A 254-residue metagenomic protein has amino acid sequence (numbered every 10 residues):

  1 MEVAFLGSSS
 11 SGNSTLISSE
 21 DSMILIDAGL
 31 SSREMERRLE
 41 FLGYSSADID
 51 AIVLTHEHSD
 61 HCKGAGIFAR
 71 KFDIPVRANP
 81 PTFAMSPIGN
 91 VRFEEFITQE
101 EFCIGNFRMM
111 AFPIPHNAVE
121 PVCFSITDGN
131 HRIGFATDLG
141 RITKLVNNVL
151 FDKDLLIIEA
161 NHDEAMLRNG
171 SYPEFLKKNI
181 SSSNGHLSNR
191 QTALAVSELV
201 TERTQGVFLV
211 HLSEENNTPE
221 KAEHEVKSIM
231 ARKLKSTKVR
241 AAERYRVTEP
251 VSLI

Functional and structural regions predicted by a protein language model:
M1-L42, V122-D138, L155: Conserved beta-strand hairpin/beta-sheet module of binuclear metal-dependent hydrolase folds, prominently
A4-S14, E57-A65, A69, F83 (+1 more regions): Structured catalytic core of nucleotide-sugar glycosyltransferases
G7-S8, A28-L30, E57, I114-N117 (+3 more regions): Active-site metal-binding loops of divalent metal-dependent hydrolases
I26-G29, I49-E57, R77-P80, G134-T137 (+3 more regions): Active-site neighborhood of phospho(di)ester-bond hydrolases with catalytic His/Asp-centered motifs
R33-A78: Active-site metal-binding motif and surrounding structural segment of the metallo-beta-lactamase
H58-C62, F83-M85, A118-V119, I142-K144 (+2 more regions): Active-site environment of divalent metal-dependent phosphoester hydrolases
A78-N130: Metallo-beta-lactamase
K144-E243: Cap/insert and terminal regions of metallo-dependent hydrolase folds
